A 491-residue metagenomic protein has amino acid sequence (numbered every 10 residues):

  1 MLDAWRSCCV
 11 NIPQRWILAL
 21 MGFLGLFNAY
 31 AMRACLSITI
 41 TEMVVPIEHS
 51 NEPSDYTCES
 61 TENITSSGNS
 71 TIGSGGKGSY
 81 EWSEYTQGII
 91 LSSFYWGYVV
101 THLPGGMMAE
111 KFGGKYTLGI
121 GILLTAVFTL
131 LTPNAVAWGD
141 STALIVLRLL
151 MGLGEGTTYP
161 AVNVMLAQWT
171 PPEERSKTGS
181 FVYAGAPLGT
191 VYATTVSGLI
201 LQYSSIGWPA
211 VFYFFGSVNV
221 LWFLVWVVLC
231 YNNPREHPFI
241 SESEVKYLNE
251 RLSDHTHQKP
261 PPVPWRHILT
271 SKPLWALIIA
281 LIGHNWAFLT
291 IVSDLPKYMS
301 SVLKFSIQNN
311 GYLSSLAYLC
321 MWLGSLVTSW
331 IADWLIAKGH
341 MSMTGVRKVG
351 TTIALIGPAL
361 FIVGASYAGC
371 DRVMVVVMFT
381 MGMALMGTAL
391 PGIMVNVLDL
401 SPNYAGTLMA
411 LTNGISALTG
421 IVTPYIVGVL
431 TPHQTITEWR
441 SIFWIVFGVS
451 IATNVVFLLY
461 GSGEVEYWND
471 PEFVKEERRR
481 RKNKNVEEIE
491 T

Functional and structural regions predicted by a protein language model:
M1-E84: Cytosolic juxtamembrane N-terminal segment immediately preceding the first transmembrane helix of multi-pass
L2-P13, N63-W82, P238-S293, F305 (+3 more regions): Flexible cytoplasmic loops linking transmembrane helices in multi-pass membrane transporters
R33-S37, T41, R266-L326, M386-M394 (+2 more regions): Extracytoplasmic gate region of multi-pass secondary transporters
V99-T142: Conserved MFS/SLC helix-loop-helix module at the cytosolic interface between two early adjacent transmembrane helices
L123-W138, T352-G369: C-terminal ends and interior cores of transmembrane alpha-helices in multi-pass membrane transporters/permeases
L144-A186: Cytoplasmic helix-loop-helix junction between adjacent transmembrane helices in 12-TM secondary transporters
T158, E174-S205, A210-W222, A317-L326 (+1 more regions): Glycine-rich segments within core transmembrane alpha-helices of 12-TM secondary carriers
E173, K177, V182, L201-T270 (+2 more regions): Central mid-sequence intracellular linker of multi-pass
